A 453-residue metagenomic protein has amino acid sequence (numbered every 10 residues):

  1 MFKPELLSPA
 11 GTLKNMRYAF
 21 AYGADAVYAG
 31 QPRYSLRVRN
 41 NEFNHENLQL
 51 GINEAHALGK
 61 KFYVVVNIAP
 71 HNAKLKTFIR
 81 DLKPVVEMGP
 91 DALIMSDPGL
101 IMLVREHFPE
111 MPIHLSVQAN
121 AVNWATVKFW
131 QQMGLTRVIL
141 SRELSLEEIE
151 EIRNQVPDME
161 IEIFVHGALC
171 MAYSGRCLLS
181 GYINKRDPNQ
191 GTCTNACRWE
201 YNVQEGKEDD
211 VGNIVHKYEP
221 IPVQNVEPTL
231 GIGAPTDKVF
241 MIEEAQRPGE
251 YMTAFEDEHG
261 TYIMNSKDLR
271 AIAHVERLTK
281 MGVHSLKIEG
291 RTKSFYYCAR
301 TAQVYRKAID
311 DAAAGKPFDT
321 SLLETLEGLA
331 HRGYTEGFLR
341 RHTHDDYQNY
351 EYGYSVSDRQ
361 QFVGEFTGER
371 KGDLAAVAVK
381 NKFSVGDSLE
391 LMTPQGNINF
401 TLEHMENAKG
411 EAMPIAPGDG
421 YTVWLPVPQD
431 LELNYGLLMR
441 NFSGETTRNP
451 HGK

Functional and structural regions predicted by a protein language model:
M1-A21, A26-R33, I52, L58-I68 (+6 more regions): Surface-exposed amphipathic alpha-helical tracts and adjacent flexible/coil segments at the periphery of soluble enzymes
R37-E54: Glycine-rich, positively charged N-terminal anion/phosphate-binding segment
N40-H45, A73-D81: Glycine-rich loop at the start of a catalytic domain that most often binds anionic cofactors/ligands
G99-L100: Alpha-helix capping/helix-boundary segments
F108: Conserved phosphotransfer cores of two-component systems
N123-A125: Conserved nucleotide-cofactor-binding alpha/beta core module
